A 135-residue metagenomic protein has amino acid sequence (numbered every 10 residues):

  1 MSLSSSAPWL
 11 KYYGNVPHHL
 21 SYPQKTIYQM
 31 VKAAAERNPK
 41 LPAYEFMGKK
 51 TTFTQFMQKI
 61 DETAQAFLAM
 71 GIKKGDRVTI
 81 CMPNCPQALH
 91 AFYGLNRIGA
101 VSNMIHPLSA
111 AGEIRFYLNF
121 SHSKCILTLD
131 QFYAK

Functional and structural regions predicted by a protein language model:
M1-Q24: Flexible, non-catalytic linker and terminal segments flanking ANL/adenylate-forming cores
L3-S5, A35-K40: A short, compositionally biased
L10, G48, A134-K135: ANL superfamily adenylate-forming
P17, F46, F53, M104 (+1 more regions): Short, flexible active-site loop motifs that bind/organize anionic cofactors or intermediates
S21-P23, K32, K40-C85, L89-Y93 (+2 more regions): Conserved AMP-binding/adenylate-forming core of the ANL superfamily
Y22-K25, N103-I105: Short, solvent-exposed secondary-structure boundary motifs
A69-M70, R97-K135: Structural core segment of the AMP-binding/adenylate-forming
